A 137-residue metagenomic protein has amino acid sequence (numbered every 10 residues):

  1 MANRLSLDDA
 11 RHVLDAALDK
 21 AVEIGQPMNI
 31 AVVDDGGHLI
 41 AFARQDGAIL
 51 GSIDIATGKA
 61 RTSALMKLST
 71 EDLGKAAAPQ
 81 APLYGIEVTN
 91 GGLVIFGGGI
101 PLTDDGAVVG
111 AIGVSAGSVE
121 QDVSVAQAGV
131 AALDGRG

Functional and structural regions predicted by a protein language model:
M1-G137: Flexible, solvent-exposed loop/hinge segments and secondary-structure transition points
